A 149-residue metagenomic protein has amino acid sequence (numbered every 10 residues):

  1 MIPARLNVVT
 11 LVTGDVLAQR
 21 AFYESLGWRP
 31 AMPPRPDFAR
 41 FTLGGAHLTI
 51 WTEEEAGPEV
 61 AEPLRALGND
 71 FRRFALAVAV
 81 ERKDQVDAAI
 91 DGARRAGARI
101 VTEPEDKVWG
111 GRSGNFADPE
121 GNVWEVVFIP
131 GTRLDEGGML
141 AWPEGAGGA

Functional and structural regions predicted by a protein language model:
M1-N7, V12-P34, L43-R99, A117-A149: Glyoxalase I/VOC metalloenzyme domain signal
R99-E105: Active-site/ligand-binding-proximal alpha/beta "capping" segment
D106-K107, A117: Short glycine- and Lys/Arg-enriched binding-loop motifs that mark or flank ligand-binding interfaces
W109-G111: Short, small/polar residue-rich loop motifs at catalytic or cofactor-binding pockets
